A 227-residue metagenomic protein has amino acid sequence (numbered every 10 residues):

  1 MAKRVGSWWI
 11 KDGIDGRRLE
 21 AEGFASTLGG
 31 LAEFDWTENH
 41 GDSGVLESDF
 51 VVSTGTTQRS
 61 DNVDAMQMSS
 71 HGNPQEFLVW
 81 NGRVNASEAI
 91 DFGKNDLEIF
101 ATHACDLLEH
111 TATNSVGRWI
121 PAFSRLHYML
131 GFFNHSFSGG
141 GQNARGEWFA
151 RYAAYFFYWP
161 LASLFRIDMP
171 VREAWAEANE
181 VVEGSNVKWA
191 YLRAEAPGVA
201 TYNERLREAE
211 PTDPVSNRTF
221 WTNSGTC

Functional and structural regions predicted by a protein language model:
M1-M68, T102, S115-V116: A domain-level signal for caspase-like cysteine endopeptidase catalytic cores and their zymogen-processing architecture
I10-D15, D42-L46, S70-E76, A104-T111 (+1 more regions): Solvent-exposed loop/turn segments at secondary-structure junctions within structured extracellular/periplasmic domains
F50-G55, L78-D91, T111-I120: Alpha-helical scaffolding within the catalytic cores of extracellular/periplasmic polymer-degrading hydrolases
Q58-D61, F92-N95, A122-S124: Extracellular/periplasmic catalytic domains that process cell-envelope and extracellular macromolecules
D64-P74, P121-Y128: Active-site microenvironments of hydrolase-like enzyme catalytic domains
S69, G93, E98-I99, G146-E147 (+2 more regions): Low-complexity, intrinsically disordered short segments enriched for Gly/Pro and polybasic residues
G72-L108: A short, glycine/acidic-enriched catalytic loop
L108-C227: Active-site-proximal C-terminal subdomain of hydrolase catalytic domains
